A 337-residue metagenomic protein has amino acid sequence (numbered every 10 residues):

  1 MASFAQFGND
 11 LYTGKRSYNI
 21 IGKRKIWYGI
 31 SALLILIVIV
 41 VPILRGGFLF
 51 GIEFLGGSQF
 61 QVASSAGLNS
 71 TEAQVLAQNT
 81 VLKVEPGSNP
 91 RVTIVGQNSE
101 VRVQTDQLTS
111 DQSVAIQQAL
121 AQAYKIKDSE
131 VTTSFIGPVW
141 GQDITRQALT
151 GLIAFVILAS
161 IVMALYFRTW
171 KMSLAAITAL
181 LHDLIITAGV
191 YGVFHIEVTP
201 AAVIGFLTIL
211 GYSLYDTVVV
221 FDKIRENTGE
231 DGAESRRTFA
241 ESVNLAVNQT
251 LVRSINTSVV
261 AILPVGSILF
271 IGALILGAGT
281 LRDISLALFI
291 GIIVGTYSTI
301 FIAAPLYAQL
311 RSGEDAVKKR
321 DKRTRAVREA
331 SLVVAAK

Functional and structural regions predicted by a protein language model:
M1-K337: A structural signal for conserved, well-ordered secondary-structure elements that form binding/interaction cores
